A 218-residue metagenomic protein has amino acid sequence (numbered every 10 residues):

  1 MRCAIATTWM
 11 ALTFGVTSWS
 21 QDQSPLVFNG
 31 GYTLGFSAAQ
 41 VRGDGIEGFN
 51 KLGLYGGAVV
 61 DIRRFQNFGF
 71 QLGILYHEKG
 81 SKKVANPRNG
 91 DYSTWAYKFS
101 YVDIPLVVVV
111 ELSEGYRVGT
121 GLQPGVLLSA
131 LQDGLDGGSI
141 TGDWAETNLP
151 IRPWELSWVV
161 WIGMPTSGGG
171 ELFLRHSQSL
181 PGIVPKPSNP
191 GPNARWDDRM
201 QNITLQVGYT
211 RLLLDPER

Functional and structural regions predicted by a protein language model:
M1-L26, L214-R218: Cleavable N-terminal export/targeting peptides
Q23-P25, R63-N67, S113, S167-G169 (+1 more regions): Outer-membrane beta-barrel channels and translocator barrels
L26-F28, G48-L54, K98-V102, R152-W158 (+1 more regions): Residues that define the transmembrane beta-barrel architecture of outer-membrane proteins
N29, E47-Y92, S100-V102: Glycine- and aromatic-enriched membrane insertion/assembly motifs of diderm outer-membrane and organelle channel
N29, G69, V107, R117 (+1 more regions): Membrane-spanning beta-strand positions in outer-membrane beta-barrel proteins
Y32-F36, L54-R64, I74-Y76, I104-L112 (+4 more regions): Residues on the lipid-exposed face of transmembrane beta-strands in outer-membrane beta-barrel proteins
V41-E47, E78-S100, L128-W154, G182-R199: Flexible, solvent-exposed loop segments that connect beta-strands
W144-R218: Predominantly the C-terminal beta-signal and adjacent terminal strand-loop region of outer-membrane beta-barrel
